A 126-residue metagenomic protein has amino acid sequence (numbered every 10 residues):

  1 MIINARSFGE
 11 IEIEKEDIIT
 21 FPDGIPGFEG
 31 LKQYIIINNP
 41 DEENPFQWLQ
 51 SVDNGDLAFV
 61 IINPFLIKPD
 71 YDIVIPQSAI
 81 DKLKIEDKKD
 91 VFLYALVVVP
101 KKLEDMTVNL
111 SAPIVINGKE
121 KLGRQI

Functional and structural regions predicted by a protein language model:
I2-K68, K88-I126: Long, compositionally biased stretches
D70-I75: Extended catalytic/binding region for NAD+/ADP-ribose chemistry, centered on the ART fold
Q77-D87: Short active-site loop/helix that positions an aromatic residue
